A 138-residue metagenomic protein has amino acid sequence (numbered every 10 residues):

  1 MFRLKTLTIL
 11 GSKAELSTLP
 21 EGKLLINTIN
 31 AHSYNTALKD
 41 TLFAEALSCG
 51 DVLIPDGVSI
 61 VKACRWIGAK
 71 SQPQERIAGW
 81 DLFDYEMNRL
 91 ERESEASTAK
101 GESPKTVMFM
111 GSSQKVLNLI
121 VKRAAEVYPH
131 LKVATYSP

Functional and structural regions predicted by a protein language model:
M1-D84: N-terminal nucleotide/polyanion-binding subdomain common to many enzyme families
V61, I67-E95, G101-P138: Conserved beta-alpha
